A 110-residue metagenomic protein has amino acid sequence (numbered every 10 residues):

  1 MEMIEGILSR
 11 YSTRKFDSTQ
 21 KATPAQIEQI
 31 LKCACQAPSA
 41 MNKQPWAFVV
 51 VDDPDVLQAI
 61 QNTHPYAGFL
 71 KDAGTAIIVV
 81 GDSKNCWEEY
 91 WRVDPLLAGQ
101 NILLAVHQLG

Functional and structural regions predicted by a protein language model:
M1-T75, V79: N-terminal amphipathic, basic helical "cap/leader" segment at the start of enzyme domains
A34, I77, C86-G110: Small-aliphatic-rich amphipathic alpha-helix that forms the alpha element of a beta-alpha
D82-S83: Short connector loops/turns at beta-strand edges and beta->alpha or beta->beta junctions
